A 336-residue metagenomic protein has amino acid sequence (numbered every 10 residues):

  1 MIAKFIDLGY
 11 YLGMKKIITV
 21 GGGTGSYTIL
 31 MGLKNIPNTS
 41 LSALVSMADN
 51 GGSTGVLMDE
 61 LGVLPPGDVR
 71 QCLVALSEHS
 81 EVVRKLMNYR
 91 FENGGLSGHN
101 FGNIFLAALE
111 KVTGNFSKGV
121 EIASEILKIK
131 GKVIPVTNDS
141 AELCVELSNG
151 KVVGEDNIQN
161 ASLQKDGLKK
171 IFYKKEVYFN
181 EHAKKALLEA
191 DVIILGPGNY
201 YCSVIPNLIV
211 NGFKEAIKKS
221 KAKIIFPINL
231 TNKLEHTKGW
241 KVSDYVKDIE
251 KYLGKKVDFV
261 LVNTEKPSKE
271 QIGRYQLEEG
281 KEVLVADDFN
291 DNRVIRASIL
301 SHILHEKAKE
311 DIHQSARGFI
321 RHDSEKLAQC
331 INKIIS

Functional and structural regions predicted by a protein language model:
M14-I17: Extreme N-terminal starter segment of soluble prokaryotic enzymes
G21-G22: Glycine-rich Rossmann-fold phosphate-binding loop(s) that bind the pyrophosphate of adenine dinucleotide cofactors
G25: Hydrophobic/small residue at the entry helix of a nucleotide-binding pocket
M31-I36, S40-G62, V204-K256, P267 (+1 more regions): Conserved phosphate- and dinucleotide-binding cores of soluble alpha/beta proteins, encompassing both enzyme active
A48-K165, Q314, G318-H322, K326-I335: Electropositive, gly/pro-rich neighborhoods at or near active sites that engage anionic ligands
D139-Y201: Active-site gating loop/helix substructures
V242-S336: C-terminal functional extensions of proteins
